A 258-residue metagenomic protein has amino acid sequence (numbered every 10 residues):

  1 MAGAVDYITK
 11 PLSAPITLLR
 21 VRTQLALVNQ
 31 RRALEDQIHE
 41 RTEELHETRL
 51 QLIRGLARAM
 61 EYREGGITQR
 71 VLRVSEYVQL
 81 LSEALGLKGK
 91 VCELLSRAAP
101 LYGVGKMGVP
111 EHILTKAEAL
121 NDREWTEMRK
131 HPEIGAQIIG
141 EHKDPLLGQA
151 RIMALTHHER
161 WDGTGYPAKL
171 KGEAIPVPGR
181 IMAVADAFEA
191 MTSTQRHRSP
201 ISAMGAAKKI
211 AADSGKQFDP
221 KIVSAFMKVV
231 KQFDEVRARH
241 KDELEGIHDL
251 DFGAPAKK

Functional and structural regions predicted by a protein language model:
M1-R32, K241: N-terminal membrane insertion elements
A2, R31, L45, M182-A185: Residue-level recognition of hydrophobic positions within alpha-helical transmembrane segments
T9, T42, T192: Ser/Thr-centric signal marking residues that sit in or immediately flank functional binding/regulatory motifs
L19, Q24-R54, R58, Y62-G65: Amphipathic alpha-helical coiled-coil "transmission" helices that mediate dimerization and conformational coupling
A57, E61-K258: Metal-dependent catalytic cores of enzymes that make or break cyclic nucleotides and related phosphoester linkages
